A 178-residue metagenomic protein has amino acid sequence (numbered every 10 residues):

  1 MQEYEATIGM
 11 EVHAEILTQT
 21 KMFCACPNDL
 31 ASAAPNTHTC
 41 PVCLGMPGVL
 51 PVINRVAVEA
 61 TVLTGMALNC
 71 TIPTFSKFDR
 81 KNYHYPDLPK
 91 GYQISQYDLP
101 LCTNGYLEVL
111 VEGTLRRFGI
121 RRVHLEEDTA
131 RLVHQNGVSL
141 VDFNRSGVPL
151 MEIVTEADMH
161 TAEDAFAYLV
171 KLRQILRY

Functional and structural regions predicted by a protein language model:
M1-Y178: Basic, nucleic-acid-interacting segments
